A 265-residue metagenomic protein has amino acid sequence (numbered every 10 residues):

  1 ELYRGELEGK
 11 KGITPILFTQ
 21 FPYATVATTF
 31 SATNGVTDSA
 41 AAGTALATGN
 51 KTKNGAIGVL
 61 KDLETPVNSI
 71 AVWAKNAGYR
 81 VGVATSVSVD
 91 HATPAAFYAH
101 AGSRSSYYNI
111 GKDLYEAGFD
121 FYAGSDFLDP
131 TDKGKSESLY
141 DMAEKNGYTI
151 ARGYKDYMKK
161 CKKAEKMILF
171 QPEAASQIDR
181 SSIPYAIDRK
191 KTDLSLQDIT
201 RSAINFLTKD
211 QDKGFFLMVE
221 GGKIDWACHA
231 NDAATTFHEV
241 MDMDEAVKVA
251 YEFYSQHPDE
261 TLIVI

Functional and structural regions predicted by a protein language model:
E1, D242-I265: Metal-dependent active-site segment of extracytoplasmic phospho-/sulfohydrolases and closely related
E1-D132, E137-C161, E165, M241-D242: N-terminal catalytic scaffold of extracellular/periplasmic and nuclease hydrolases that process anionic headgroups
V81, F215, T261-I263: Hydrophobic anchor at the start of a short beta-strand that flanks the dinucleotide cofactor-binding loop
A84, G124-S125, F170-E173, M218-G222 (+2 more regions): Generic beta-strand/beta-sheet core signal
A92-Y98, A175-D188, A203, Q211-V249: Active-site His/acidic residue clusters
S103, T192-T200, E239-M243: Phosphate/oxyanion-binding active-site loops and adjacent basic polyanion-contact surfaces
A117-D120, L128-D129, E165-T192: Formylglycine-dependent
G153, Y157-Q171, I199-G222: Active-site regions of oxyanion-processing enzymes, predominantly non-cytosolic
